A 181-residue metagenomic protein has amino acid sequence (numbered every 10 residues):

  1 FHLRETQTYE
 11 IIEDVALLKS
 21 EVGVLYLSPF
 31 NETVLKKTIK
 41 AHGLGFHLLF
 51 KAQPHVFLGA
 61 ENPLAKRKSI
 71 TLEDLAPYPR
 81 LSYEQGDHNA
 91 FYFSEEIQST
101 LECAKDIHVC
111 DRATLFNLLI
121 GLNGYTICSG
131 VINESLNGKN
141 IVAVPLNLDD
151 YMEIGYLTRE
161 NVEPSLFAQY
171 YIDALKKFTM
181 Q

Functional and structural regions predicted by a protein language model:
F1-Q7, S82-Y83, L101-D111: Short beta-strand-to-loop elements that line the ligand-binding cleft of bilobed periplasmic-binding protein-like
F1-T33: Central regulatory/effector-binding core of bacterial HTH transcription factors
Q7-T8, V24-N31, G59-A60, D111 (+1 more regions): Beta->alpha turn/N-cap motifs
E32, T71-L72, A76-T100, S165-L166: Secondary-structure junction motif
V34, I39-H47, K51-Q53, A113-E163: Beta-alpha-beta core module
T38-R80: Flexible hinge/capping segments at coil-to-helix
E61-I70, L148-D150, N161-A168: Short helix-loop capping/hinge motifs at secondary-structure junctions, enriched in acidic/polar residues
Y92, E163-K177: Short amphipathic alpha-helical coupling segments at ligand-binding clamshell hinges and other catalytic/signaling
